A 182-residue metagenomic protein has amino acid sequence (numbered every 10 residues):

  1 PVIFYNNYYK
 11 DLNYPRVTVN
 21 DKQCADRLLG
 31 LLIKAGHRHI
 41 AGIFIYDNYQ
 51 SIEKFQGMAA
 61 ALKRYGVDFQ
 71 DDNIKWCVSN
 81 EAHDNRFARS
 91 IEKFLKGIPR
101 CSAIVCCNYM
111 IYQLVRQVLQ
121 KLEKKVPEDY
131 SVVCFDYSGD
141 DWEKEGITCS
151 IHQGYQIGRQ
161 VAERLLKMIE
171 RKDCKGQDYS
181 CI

Functional and structural regions predicted by a protein language model:
P1-C24, M110, D136-I147: Flexible loop/hinge segments that line or gate small-molecule binding clefts
P15-G42, D84-E92, Y112, I151-K172: Hydrophobic alpha-helical segments within soluble ligand-binding/sensing domains
D26-V67, C174-I182: An alpha-beta-alpha
R38-H39, F69-N73, K125-V132: Short acidic capping loops at alpha-helix termini that bridge into adjacent secondary structure
N73-D84: Short beta->alpha junction loops
E92-I182: Flexible loop/turn connectors
